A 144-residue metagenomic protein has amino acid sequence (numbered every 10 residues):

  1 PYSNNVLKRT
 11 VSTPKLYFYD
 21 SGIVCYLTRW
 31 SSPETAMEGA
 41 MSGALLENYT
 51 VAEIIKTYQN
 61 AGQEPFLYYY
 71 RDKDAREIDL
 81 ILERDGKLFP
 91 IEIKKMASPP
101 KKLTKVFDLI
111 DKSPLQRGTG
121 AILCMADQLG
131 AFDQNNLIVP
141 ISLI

Functional and structural regions predicted by a protein language model:
P1-L88: Accessory nucleic acid-recognition modules appended to NTPase machines
F18, Y69, E92, I122 (+1 more regions): Structural signal for conserved beta-strand scaffold positions within catalytic alpha/beta enzyme cores
T28-W30, E92, K102-L103, F132-Q134: Short conserved micro-motifs at the rims of enzyme active sites and ligand-binding pockets
Q59-N60, D108-R117: Arginine/glycine-rich "motif VI" loop of SF2 helicases in the C-terminal RecA-like domain
P90-S98: Active-site ExK catalytic segment of metal-dependent nucleases
A97-V106: Active-site-adjacent loop/helix micro-motif of nuclease/hydrolase catalytic cores
Q116-C124: Short, hydrophobic beta-strand segments that form beta-sheet elements in well-ordered domains
M125-I144: Domain-level recognition of nuclease-like catalytic cores that cleave nucleotide substrates
